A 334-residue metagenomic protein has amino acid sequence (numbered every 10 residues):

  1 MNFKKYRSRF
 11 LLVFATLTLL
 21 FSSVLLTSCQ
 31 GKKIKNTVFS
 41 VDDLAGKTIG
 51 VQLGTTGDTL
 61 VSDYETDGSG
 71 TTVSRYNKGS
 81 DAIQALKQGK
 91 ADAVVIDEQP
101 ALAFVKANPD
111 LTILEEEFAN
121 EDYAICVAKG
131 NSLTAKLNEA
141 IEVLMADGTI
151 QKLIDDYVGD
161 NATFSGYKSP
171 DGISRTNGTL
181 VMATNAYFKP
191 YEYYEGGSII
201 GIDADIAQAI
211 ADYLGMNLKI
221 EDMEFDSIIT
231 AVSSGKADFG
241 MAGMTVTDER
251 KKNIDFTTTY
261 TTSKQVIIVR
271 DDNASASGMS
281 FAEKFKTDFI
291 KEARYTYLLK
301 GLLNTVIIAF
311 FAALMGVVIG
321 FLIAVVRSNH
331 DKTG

Functional and structural regions predicted by a protein language model:
L25-S28: C-terminal motif of bacterial Sec signal peptides marking the signal peptidase cleavage site
Q30-D43, N108-A119, V127, Q208 (+1 more regions): Acidic, polar ligand-binding/catalytic clefts
Q30-G31, T55-T56, A124-F164, D205-Y213 (+2 more regions): Extended ligand-binding regions for polar small-molecule ligands
K33-T48, F164-I199, S233: Immediate post-signal peptide segment of exported/extracytoplasmic ligand-binding proteins
K47-G50, K78, K87-D97, D110 (+2 more regions): Alpha-to-beta junction loops
T56-S69, I113-E115, I141-N177, S280-A282 (+4 more regions): Ligand-binding clefts/hinges and TM-proximal coupling segments of bilobed small-molecule sensing domains
T72-R75, Q84, K152, N177-G243 (+1 more regions): Extracytoplasmic small-molecule ligand-binding "clamshell" domains of the periplasmic binding protein/Venus flytrap
T296-V326: Transmembrane alpha-helix signature in integral membrane proteins
